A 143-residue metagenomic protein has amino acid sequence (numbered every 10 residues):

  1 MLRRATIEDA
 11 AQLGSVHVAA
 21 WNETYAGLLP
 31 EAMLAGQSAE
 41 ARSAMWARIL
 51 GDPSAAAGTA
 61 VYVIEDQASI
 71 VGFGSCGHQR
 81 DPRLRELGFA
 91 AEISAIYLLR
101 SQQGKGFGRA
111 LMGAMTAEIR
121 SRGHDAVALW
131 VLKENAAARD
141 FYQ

Functional and structural regions predicted by a protein language model:
R4-I7, S15-L28, A32-Q103, R109-A114 (+2 more regions): Acetyl-CoA-dependent GNAT
T6-D9, N135: Acidic/polar helix N-cap motif
D125: Short acidic/polar active-site loop segments enriched in Thr and Asp
L129-R139: Conserved beta-strand-loop-alpha-helix junction that forms the acyl-donor binding cleft
Y142-Q143: Conserved active-site tyrosine of GNAT-family acetyltransferases
